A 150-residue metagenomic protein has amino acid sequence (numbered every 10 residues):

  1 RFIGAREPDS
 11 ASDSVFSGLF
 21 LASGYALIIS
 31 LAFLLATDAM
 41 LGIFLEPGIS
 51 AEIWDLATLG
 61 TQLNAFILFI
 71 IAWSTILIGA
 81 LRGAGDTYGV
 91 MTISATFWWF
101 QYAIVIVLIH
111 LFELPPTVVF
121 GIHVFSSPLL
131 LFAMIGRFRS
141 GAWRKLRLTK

Functional and structural regions predicted by a protein language model:
R1-I67, L108-K150: Short alpha-helical transmembrane segments in multi-pass integral membrane proteins
I3, F66-T96: Membrane-interface junctions at transmembrane-helix termini in multi-pass inner-membrane proteins
I28, I76, Q101-Y102, L146: Enriched - but not universal
W54, W73, W98-W99, W143: A residue-identity detector for tryptophan
I76-A80, Y102-V107, I135: Alpha-helical transmembrane segments of multipass membrane proteins
T87-G89, Y102-I104, T117-V118: A short pocket-lining beta-strand/turn micro-motif at the edge of beta-sheets
S94-I104: Small-residue-enriched core segments of transmembrane alpha-helices in multipass membrane transport and channel
